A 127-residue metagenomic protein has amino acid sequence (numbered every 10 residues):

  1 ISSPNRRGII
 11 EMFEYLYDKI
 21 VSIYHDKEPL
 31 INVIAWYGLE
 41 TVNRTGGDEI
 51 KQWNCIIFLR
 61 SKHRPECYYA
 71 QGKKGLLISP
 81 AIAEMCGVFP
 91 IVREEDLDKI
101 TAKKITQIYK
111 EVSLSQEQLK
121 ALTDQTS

Functional and structural regions predicted by a protein language model:
I1-S127: HIT superfamily nucleotide-processing domains
